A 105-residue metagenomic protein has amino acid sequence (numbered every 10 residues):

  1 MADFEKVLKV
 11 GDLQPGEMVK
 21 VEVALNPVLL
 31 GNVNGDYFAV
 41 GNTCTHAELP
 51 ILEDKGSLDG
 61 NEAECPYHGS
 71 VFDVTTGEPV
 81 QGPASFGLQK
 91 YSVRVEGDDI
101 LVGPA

Functional and structural regions predicted by a protein language model:
M1-E22: Zn-dependent metallo-beta-lactamase
V19-A105: Rieske [2Fe-2S] iron-sulfur-binding domain
